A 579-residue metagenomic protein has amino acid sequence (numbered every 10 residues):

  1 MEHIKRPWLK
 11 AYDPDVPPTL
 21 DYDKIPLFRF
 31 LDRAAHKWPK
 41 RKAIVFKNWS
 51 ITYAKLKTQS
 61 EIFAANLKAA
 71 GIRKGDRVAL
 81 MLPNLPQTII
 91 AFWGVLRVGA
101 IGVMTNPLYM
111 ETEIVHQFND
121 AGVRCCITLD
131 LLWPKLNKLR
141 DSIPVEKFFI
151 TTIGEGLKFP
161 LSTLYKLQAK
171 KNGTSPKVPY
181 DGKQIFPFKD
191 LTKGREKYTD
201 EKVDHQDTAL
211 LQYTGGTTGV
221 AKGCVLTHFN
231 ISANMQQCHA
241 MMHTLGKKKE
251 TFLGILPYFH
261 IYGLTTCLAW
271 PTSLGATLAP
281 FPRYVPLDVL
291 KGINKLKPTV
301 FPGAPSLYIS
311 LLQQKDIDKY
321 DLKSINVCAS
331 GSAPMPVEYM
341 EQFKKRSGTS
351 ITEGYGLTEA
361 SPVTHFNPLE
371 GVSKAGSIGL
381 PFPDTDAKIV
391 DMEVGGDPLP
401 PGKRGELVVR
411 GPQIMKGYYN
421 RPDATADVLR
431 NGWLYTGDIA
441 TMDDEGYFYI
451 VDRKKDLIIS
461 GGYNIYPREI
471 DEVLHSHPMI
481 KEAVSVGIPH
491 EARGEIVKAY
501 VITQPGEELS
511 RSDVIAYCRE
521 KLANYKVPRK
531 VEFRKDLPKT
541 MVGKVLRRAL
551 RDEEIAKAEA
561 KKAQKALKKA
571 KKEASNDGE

Functional and structural regions predicted by a protein language model:
H3-W8, R29-T52: AMP-dependent adenylate-forming
D23, K40-L85, I89-W93, M110-V115: Conserved AMP-binding/adenylate-forming core of the ANL superfamily
L67-I72, R195-Q206, L211-G254, L274-A276 (+1 more regions): Conserved adenylate-forming
A70, R97-K189, P505-E507: Structural core segment of the AMP-binding/adenylate-forming
H116, C126-T128, F301, G411 (+8 more regions): AMP-binding/adenylate-forming catalytic core of the ANL superfamily
S232-T251, F259-V300, Q314: Conserved AMP-binding/adenylation subdomain of ANL enzymes
P298-G303, L312-S373, D386: Gly/Ser/Thr-rich phosphate-binding loop
L380-D384, G395-D427, Y463-I465: Conserved ATP/PPi-binding loop(s) of AMP-dependent carboxylate-activating enzymes
